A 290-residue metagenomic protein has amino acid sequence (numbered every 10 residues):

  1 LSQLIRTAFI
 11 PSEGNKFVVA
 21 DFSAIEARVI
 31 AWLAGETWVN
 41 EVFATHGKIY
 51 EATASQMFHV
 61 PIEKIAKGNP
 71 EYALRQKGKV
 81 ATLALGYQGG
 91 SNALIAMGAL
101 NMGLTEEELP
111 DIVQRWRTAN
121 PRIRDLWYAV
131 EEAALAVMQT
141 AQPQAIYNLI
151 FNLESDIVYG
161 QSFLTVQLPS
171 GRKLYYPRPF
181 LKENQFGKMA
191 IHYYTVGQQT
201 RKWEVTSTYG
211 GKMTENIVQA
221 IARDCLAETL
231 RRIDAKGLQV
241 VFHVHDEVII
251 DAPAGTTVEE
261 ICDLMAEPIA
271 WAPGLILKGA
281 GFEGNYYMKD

Functional and structural regions predicted by a protein language model:
L1-D290: Conserved catalytic core of nucleotide polymerization and phosphodiester-bond processing enzymes
